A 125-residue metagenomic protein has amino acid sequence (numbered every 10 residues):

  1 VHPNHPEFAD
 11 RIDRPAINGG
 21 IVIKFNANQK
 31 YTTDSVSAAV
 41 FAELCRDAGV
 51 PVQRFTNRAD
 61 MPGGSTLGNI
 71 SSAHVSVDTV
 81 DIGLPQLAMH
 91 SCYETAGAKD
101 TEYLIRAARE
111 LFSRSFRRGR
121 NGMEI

Functional and structural regions predicted by a protein language model:
V1: Acidic, glycine-rich loop-and-beta core segments that form the ion-binding/anion-interacting portion of active sites
H5-Y93, G119: Active-site-adjacent substrate-binding region of metalloamidase/peptidase-like peptide-processing proteins
L84-I125: His/Asp/Glu-rich mid-to-C-terminal helical/loop segments that flank catalytic regions of hydrolases
